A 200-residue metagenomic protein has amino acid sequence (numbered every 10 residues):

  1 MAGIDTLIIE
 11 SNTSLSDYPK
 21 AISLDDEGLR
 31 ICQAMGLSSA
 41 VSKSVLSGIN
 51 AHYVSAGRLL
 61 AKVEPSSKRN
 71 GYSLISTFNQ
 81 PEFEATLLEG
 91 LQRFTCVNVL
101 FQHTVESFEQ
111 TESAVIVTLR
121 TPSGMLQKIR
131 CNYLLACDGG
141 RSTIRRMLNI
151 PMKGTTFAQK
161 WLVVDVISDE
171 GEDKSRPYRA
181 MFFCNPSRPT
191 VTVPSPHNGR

Functional and structural regions predicted by a protein language model:
M1-A21: Glycine-rich FAD pyrophosphate-binding loop
A2, R93-T95: Conserved dinucleotide-binding and phosphotransfer motif residues
D5-L7, N98, Q127: Structural signature of beta-strand start/N-cap positions in the alpha/beta core of ABC transporter nucleotide-binding
S11, L24, G139-G140: Short beta->alpha hinge that forms the Motif I/post-I loop of the SAM-binding pocket
D17-R93, L100, E106-E109, F183-N185 (+1 more regions): Active-site-adjacent segment of FAD-dependent monooxygenases/related oxidoreductases
L60, G124-K128, P189: Short, mixed charged/polar active-site loops that provide acid/base catalysis or chelate metal/phosphate cofactors
E89, Y133, C137-R200: Conserved FAD-binding catalytic core of PHBH/FMO-like flavoproteins
S123-Y133, C137: Core beta-strand elements of the Rossmann-like FAD/NAD(P) dinucleotide-binding domain in flavoenzyme oxidoreductases
